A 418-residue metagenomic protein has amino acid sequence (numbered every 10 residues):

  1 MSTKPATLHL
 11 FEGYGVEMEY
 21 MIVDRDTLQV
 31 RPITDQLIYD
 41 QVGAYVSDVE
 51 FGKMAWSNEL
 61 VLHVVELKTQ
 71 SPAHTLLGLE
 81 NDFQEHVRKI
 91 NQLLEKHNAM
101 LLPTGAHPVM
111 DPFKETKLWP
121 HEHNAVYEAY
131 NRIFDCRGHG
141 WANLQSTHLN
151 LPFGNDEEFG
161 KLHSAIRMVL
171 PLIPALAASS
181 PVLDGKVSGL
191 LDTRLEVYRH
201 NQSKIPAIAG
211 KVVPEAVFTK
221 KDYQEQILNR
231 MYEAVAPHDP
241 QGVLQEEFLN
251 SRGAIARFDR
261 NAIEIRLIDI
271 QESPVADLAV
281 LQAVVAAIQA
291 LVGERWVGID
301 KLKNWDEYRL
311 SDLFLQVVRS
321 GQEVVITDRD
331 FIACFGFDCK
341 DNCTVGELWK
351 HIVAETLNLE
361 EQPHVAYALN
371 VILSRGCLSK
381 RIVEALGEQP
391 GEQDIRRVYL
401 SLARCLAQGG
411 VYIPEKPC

Functional and structural regions predicted by a protein language model:
M1-L79, K89, E157, A175 (+1 more regions): C-terminal accessory/tail domains of diverse enzymes
T34-Y39, F83, H163-R167: Short amphipathic alpha-helices in soluble, non-transmembrane regions that often serve as interface/regulatory elements
E59-T147: Well-ordered mid-protein domain cores that form the structural environment of catalytic cofactors
H86-K89, L93, H97, A165-I173 (+1 more regions): Conserved short hydrophobic interaction patches
Y130-S179, L183: Internal, well-ordered domain-core segments that constitute the primary functional module of diverse proteins
